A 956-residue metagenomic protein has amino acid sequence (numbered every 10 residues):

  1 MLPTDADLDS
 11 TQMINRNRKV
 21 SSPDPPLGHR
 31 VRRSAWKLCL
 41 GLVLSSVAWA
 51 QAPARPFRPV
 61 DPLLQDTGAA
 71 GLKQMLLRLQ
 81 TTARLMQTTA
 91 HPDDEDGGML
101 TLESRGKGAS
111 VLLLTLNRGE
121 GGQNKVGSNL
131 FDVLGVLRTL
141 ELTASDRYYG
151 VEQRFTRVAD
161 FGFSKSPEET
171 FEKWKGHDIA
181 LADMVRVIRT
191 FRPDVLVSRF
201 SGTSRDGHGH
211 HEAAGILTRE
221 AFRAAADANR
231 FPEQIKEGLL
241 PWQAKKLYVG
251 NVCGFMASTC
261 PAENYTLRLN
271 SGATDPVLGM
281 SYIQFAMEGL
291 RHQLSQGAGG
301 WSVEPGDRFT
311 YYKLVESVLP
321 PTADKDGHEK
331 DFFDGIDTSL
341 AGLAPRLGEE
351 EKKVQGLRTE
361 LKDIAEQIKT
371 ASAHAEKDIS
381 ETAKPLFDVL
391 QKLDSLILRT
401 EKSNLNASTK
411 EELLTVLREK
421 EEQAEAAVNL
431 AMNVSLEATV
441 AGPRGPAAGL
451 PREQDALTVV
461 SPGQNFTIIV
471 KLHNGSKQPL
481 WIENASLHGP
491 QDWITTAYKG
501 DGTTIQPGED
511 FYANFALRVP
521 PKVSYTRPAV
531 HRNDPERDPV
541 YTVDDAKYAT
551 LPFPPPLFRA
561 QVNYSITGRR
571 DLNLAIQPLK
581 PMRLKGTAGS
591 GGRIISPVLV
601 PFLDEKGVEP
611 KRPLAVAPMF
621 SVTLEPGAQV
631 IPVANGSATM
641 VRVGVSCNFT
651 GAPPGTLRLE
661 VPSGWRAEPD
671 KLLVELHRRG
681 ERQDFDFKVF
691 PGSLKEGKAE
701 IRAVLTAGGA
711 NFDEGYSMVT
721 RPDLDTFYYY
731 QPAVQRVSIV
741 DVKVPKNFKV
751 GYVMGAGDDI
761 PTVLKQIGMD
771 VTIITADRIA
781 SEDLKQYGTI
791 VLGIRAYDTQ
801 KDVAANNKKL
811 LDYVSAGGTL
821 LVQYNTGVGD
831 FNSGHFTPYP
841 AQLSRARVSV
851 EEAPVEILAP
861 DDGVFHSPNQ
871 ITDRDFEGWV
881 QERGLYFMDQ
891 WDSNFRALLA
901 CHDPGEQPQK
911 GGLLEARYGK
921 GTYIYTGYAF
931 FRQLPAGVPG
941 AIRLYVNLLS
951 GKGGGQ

Functional and structural regions predicted by a protein language model:
M1-R33: N-terminal secretory signal peptides that target proteins for export/translocation
A35-V47: Bacterial N-terminal signal peptides
A52-T190, E212, I216-R223, D227: Active-site rim/loop-helix segments in enzyme catalytic domains that contact anionic ligands
P53-R55, G71, A224-E437: The feature marks non-catalytic terminal segments
R444-V740, V744-K746: Long beta-sheet-rich domains in secretory-pathway and surface-associated proteins
N711-G793, Y824, R932, S950-Q956: Aromatic-Pro/Gly-enriched surface loop or interdomain linker that acts as a lid/target-recognition segment
R795-E877: A glycine-rich, often tryptophan-bearing local segment used as a flexible ligand/cofactor-contacting loop or short
S844-V938, G953: Catalytic beta-strand/loop cores that center a nucleophilic Ser/Cys/Thr and support acyl-enzyme chemistry
